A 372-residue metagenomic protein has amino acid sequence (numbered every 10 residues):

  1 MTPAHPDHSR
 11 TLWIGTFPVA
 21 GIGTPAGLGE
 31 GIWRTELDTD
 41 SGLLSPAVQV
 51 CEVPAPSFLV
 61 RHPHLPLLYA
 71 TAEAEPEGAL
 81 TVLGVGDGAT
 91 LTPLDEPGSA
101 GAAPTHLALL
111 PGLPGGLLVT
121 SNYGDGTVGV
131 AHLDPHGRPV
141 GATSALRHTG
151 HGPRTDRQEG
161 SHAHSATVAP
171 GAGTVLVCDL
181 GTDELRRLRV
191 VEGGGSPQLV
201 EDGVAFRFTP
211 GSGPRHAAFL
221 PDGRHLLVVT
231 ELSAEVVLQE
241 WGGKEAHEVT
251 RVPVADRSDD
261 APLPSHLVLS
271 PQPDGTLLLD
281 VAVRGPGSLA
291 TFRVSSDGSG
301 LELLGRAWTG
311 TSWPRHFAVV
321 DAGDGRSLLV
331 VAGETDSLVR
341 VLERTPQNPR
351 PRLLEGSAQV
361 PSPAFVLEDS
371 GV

Functional and structural regions predicted by a protein language model:
S9-R10, H64-P66, P114-G116, G171-G173 (+3 more regions): Short coil/turn segments that connect the beta-strands within blades of beta-propeller domains
I14-G21, A26, A70-A74, T120-Y123 (+6 more regions): Conserved beta-strand positions in repeat-built beta-propeller and related beta-rich domains
R34-G42, V82-A89, A131-V140, L188-Q198 (+3 more regions): Short loop/turn segments immediately following beta-strands, especially the blade-tip and inter-blade linker loops
S45-G115: Blade-loop segments of beta-propeller domains
Q49-P54, E96-A100, R147, D156-Q158 (+4 more regions): Surface loop/turn motifs at the tips and blade-to-blade linkers of beta-strand repeat domains
C51, V60, A108, T167 (+4 more regions): Conserved beta-strand position repeated across blades of beta-propeller domains
T90-S165: Asp-box/WD-like beta-propeller blade repeats and closely related beta-sheet repeat scaffolds
A261-E334: Loop/turn-rich, solvent-exposed surfaces of beta-rich toroidal or solenoidal domains
